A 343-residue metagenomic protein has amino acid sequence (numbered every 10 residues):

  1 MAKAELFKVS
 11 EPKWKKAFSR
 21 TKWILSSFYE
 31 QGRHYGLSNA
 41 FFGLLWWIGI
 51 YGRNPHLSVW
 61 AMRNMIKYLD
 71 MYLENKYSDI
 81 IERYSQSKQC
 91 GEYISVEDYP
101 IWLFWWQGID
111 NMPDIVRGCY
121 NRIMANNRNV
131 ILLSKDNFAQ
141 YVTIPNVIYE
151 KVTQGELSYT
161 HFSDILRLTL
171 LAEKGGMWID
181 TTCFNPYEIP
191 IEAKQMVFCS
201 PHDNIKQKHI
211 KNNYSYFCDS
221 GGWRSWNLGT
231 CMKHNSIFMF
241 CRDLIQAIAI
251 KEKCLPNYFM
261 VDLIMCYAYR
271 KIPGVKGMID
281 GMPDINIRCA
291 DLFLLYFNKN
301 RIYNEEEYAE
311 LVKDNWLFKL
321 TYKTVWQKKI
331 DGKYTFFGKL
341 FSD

Functional and structural regions predicted by a protein language model:
A2-S163, C183-D343: Glycosyltransferase-associated regions of secretory-pathway enzymes, highlighting luminal stem/catalytic domains
D164-K174: Small-residue hinge/turn detector
K174, I179-T181: Active-site acidic Asp-centered loop
